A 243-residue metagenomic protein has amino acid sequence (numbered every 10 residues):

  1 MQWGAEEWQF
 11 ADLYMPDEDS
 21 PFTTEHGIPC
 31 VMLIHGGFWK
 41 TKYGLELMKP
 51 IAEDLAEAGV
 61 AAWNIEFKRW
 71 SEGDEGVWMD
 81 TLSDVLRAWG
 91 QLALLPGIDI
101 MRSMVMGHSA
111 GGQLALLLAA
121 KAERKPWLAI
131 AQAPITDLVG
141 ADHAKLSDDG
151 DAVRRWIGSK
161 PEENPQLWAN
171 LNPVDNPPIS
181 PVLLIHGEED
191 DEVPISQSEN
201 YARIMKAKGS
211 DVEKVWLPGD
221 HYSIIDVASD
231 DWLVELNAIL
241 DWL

Functional and structural regions predicted by a protein language model:
M1-T24: N-terminal cap/lid segment of alpha/beta-hydrolase-fold proteins
S20-H26, V31-D54: Short, surface-exposed "cap/lid" segments of acyl-processing enzymes
K42-A52, W63-M101: Catalytic nucleophile-loop/oxyanion-hole region of alpha/beta-hydrolase and closely related hydrolase-like folds
V105-G107, Q132, I185: Short beta-strand immediately N-terminal to the catalytic nucleophile in serine-hydrolase-like folds
G107-L117: Glycine-rich nucleophile elbow surrounding the catalytic serine of serine-hydrolase chemistry
L117-E163: Hydrolase active-site cap/lid region
P177, L184-H186, D190: Short beta-strand/loop motif that positions the catalytic acidic residue of the alpha/beta-hydrolase fold
E192, E199-A202, K206-L243: C-terminal catalytic histidine-bearing segment of alpha/beta-hydrolase fold enzymes
